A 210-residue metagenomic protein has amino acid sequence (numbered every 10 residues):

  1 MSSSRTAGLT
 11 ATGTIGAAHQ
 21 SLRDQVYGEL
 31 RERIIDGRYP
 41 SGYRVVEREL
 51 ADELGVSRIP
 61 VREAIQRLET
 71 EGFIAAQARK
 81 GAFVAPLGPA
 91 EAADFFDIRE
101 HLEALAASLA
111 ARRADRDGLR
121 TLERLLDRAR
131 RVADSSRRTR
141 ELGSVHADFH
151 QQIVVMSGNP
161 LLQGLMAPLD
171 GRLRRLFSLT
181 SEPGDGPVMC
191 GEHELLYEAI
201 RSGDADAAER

Functional and structural regions predicted by a protein language model:
M1-R112: Short linear motifs at protein or domain termini
F95, A107, R116-S178, V188-A199 (+1 more regions): Conserved amphipathic alpha-helical segments that form helical-bundle/coiled-coil interaction surfaces
E182: Membrane-interface catalytic loops of GT-C/OST-like multi-pass glycosylation enzymes that act
D185: Short beta-strand-centered segments that line the small-molecule binding cleft or hinge of alpha/beta clamshell
